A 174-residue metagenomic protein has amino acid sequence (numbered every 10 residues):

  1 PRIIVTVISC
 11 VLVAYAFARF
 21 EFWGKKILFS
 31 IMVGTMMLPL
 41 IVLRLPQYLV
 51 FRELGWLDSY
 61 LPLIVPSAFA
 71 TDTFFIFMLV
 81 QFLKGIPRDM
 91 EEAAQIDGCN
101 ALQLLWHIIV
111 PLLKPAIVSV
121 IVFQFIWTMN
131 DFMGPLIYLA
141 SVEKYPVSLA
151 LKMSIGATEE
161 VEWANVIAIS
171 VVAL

Functional and structural regions predicted by a protein language model:
P1-L174: A structural signal for multi-pass alpha-helical bundles of membrane permease subunits that mediate small-molecule
